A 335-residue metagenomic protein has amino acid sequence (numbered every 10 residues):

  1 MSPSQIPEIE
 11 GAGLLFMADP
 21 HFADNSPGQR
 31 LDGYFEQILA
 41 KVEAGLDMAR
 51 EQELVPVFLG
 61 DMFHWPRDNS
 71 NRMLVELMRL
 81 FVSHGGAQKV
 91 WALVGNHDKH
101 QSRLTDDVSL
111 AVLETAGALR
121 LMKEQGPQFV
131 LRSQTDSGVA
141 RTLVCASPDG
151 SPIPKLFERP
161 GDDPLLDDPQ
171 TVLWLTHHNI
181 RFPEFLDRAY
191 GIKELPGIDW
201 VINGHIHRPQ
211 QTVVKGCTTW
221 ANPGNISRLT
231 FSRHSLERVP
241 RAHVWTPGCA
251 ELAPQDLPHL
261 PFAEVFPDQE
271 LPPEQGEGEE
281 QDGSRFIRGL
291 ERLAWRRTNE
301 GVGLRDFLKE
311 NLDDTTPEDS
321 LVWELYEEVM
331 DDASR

Functional and structural regions predicted by a protein language model:
I9-L15: Extreme N-terminal starter segment of soluble prokaryotic enzymes
G11, E53, A87, V139-R141 (+2 more regions): A general structural motif
G11, P20, P27-Q128: Core catalytic region of metal-dependent phosphoesterases/phosphodiesterases, especially metallo-beta-lactamase-like
F16-A18, P56-D61, K89-N96, L121-G126 (+3 more regions): Active-site neighborhood of phospho(di)ester-bond hydrolases with catalytic His/Asp-centered motifs
L77-S83, V94-I192: Conserved catalytic scaffold of divalent metal-dependent phosphoesterases
I180-A250: Conserved beta-sheet core of the metallophosphoesterase superfamily
A221-G289: Binuclear metal-dependent phosphoesterase catalytic core
F262-R335: Non-catalytic terminal accessory segments
